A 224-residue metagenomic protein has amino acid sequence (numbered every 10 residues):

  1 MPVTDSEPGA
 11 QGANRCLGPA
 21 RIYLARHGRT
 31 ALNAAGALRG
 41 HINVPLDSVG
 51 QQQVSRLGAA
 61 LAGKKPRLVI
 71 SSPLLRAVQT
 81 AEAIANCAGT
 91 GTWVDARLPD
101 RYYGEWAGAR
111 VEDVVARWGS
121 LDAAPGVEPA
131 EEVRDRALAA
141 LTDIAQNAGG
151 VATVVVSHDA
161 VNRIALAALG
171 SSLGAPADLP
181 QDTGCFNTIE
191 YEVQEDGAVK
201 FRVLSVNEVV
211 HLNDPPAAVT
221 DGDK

Functional and structural regions predicted by a protein language model:
P2-D5, K65-R97, E190-K224: Conserved histidine-centered catalytic loops in small-molecule metabolism enzymes
P2-G9, C16-A88, G126, E131: Active-site-proximal alpha-helix that buttresses catalytic centers in soluble enzyme cores
G9-A13, G174-A177, A217-V219, K224: Short, P/G- and charge-enriched loop/turn segments at secondary-structure junctions
I22, V151-D159: Generic beta-sheet signal
T30, V161-N162: Short active-site segment of divalent metal-dependent hydrolases/proteases that encodes the spacing between
S71-S72, D135, V156-S157: Short beta-strand scaffold positions
I84-A139, L204, P216-K224: Phosphate-handling substructures
S172-R202: Domain-level recognition of soluble alpha/beta enzyme cores, biased toward histidine phosphatases/phosphomutases
